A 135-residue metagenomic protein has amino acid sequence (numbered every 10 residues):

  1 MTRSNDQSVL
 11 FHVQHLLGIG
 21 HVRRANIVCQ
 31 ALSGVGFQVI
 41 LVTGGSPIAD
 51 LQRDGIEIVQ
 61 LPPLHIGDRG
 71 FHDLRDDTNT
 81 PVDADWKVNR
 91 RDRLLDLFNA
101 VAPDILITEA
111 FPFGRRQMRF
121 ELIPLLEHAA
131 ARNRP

Functional and structural regions predicted by a protein language model:
D6, F11, H15, A31-A84: Conserved nucleotide-sugar phosphate-binding/catalytic loop shared by glycosyltransferases and other
H12, I107-A110, P135: Short beta-strands and strand-loop turn motifs
V13-R24: A short, glycine/small-residue-rich beta-strand->loop->alpha-helix junction that serves as a flexible
V22-L32: Short amphipathic alpha-helix
V22-R23, M118-L122: Conserved strand-to-helix beginnings and helix N-cap segments that scaffold or border functional pockets
V28, L94, E121-L125: A general structural detector for well-ordered alpha-helical segments in enzyme core domains, enriched
D76-R119: Conserved nucleotide-sugar donor-binding subdomain of glycosyltransferases
F120-P135: Active-site-proximal region of nucleotide-activated glycan assembly enzymes, centered on histidine/acidic-rich loops
